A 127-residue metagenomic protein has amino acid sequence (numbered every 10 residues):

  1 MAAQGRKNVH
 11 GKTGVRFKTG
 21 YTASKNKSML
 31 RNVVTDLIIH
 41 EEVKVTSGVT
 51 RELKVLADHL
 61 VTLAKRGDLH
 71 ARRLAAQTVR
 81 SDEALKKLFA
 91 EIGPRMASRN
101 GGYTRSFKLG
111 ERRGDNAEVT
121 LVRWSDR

Functional and structural regions predicted by a protein language model:
A2-Y21, S28, N32-R127: Structured, basic alpha/beta domains of bacterial-type, RNA-associated proteins
